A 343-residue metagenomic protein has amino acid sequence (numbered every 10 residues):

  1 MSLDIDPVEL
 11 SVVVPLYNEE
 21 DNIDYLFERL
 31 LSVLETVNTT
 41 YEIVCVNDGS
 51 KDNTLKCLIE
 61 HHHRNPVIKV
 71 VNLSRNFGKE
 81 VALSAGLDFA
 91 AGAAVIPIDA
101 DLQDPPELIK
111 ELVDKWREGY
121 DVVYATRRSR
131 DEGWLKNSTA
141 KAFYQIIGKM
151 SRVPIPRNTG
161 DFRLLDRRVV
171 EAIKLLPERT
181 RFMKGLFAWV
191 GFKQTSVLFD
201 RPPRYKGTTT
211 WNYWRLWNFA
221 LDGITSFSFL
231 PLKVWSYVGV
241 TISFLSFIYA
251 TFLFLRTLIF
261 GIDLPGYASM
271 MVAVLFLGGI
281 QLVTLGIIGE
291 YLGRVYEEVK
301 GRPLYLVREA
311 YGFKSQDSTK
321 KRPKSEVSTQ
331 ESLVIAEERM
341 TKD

Functional and structural regions predicted by a protein language model:
M1-D6, F182-D343: Hydrophobic helical membrane-anchoring modules
M1-W134: Structured catalytic core of nucleotide-sugar glycosyltransferases
V13, L31, I59, S84-L87 (+9 more regions): Conserved protein kinase catalytic domain
P15, L73-R75, R163, S236 (+2 more regions): Short conserved micro-motifs on helix faces and helix-strand junctions that flank and scaffold key functional residues
Y17-D21, Q103, E107, K174 (+3 more regions): Residues in soluble alpha-helical coiled-coils and helical-bundle/repeat scaffolds
S32, T36, E60, R64 (+7 more regions): Conserved amphipathic alpha-helical interaction elements at protein-protein interfaces in regulatory, energy-coupling
V71-R75, K79-F89, Q103-L186, P202-L221: Acceptor/aglycone-binding surface of glycosyltransferases and processive sugar-polymer synthases
